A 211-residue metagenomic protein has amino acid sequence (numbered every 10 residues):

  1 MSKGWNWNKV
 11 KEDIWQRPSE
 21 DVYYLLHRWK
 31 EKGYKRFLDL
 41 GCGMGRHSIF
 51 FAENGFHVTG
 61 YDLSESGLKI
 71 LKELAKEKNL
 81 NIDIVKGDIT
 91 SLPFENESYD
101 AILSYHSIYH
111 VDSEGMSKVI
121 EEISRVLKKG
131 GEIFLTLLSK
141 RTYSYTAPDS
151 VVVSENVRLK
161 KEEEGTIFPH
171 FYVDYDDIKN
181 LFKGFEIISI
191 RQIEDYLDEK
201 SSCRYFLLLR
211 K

Functional and structural regions predicted by a protein language model:
M1-Y34, G43-S91, E132-K211: Class I (Rossmann-like) S-adenosyl-L-methionine-dependent methyltransferase catalytic domain, capturing the SAM-binding
E20, E97, E114-K118, R204: Generic recognition of short, well-ordered alpha-helical segments
D39: Class I SAM-dependent methyltransferase core
A75, V111, L127: Hydrophobic pocket-lining residues that define ligand/cofactor binding sites across diverse proteins
T90-I102: A short acidic, Gly/Pro-enriched loop at the edge of an enzyme's catalytic core that lines a small-molecule cofactor
P93-E95, D112, D174: GHKL-family ATP-binding catalytic core of two-component histidine kinases
A101-G115: A short SAM/SAH-binding and catalytic strip from SAM-dependent methyltransferases
S117-K129: A short glycine-rich, Lys/Arg-flanked "PGG" loop and its adjoining helix->strand segment in the class I
